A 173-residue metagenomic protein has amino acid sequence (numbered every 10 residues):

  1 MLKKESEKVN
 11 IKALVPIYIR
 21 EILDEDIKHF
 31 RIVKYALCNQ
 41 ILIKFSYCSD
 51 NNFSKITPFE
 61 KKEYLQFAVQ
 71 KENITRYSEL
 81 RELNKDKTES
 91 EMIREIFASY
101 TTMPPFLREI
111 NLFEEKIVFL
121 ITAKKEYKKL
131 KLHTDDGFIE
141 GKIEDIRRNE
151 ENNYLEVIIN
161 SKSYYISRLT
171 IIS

Functional and structural regions predicted by a protein language model:
M1-I19, I27, Y47-I74, R81: Short Lys/Arg-rich basic patches
I17-Y18, E25, N52-K55, P104-S173: Conserved RNA-binding domains used in RNP assembly and mRNA/RNA metabolism
D26-K55, D86-N111: Short, basic amphipathic alpha-helical segments that act as recognition/interaction helices in nucleic-acid-binding
K62-V69, Y77, D86, E91-E95: N-terminal, charged amphipathic alpha-helical interaction modules
S78-L83, T101: Long compositionally biased, domain-poor regions of proteins
